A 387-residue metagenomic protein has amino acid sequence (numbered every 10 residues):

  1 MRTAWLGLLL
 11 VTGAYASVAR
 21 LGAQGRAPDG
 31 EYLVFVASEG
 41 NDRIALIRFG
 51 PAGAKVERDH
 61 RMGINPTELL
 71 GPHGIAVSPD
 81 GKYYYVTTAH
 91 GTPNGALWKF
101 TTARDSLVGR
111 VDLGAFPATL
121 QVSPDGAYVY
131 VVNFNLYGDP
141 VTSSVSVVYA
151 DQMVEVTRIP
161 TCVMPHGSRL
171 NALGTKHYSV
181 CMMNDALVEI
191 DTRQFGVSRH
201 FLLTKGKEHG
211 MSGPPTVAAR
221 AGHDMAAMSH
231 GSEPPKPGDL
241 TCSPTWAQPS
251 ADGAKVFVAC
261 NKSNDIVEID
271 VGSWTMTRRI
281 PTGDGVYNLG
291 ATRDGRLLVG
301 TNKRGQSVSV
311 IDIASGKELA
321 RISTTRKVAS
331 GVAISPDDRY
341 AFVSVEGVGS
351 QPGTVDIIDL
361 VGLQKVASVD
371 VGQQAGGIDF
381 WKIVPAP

Functional and structural regions predicted by a protein language model:
W5-A16: Bacterial N-terminal signal peptides
G13, R20-P387: Predominantly soluble domains enriched in secretory-pathway, periplasmic, or organellar proteins
